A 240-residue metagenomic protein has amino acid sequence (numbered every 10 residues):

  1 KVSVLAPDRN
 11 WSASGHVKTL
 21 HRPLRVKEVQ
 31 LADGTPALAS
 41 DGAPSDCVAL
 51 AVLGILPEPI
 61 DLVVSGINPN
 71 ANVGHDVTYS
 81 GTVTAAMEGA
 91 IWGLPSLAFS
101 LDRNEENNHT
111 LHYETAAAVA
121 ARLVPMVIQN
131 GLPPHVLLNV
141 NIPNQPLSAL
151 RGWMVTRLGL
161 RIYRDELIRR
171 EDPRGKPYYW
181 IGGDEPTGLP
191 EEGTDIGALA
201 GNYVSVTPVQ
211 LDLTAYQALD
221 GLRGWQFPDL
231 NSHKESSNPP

Functional and structural regions predicted by a protein language model:
S3-L53, E58-P59: A cross-family phosphate/adenosyl-ligand binding-site feature
A6, S65-N68, A98-S100, N139-P143 (+1 more regions): Short beta-strand segments
N10, A43-P44, N68-A71, Q145 (+1 more regions): Short glycine-rich anion-binding loops that position phosphate/pyrophosphate groups of nucleotides and phosphorylated
A51-P57, T84-P95: Alpha-helix C-terminal capping segments
A71-S80: Glycine/threonine-rich flexible loop motifs
A90-T115: Glycine-rich phosphate/pyrophosphate-binding loops and their adjacent beta-strand/loop elements at enzyme active sites
L111-P240: Electrostatically charged, flexible surface regions
